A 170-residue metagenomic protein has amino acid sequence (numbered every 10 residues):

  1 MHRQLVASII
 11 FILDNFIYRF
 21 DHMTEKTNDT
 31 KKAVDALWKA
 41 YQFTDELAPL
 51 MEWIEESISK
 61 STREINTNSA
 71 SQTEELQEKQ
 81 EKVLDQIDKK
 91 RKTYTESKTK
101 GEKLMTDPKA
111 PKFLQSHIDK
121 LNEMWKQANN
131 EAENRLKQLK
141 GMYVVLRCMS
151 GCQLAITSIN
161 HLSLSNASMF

Functional and structural regions predicted by a protein language model:
M1-F170: Extended alpha-helical rod segments
